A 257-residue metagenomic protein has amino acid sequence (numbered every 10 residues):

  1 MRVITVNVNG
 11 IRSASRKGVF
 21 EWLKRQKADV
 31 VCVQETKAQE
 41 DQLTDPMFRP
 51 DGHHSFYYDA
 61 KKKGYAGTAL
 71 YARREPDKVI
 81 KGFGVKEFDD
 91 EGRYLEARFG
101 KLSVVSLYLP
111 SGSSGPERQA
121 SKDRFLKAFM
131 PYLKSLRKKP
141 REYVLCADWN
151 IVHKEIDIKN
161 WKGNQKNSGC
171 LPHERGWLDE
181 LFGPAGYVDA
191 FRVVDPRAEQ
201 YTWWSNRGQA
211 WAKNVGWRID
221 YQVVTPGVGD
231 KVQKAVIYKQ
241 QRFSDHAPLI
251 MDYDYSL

Functional and structural regions predicted by a protein language model:
M1-N9, K101-S113, C146: Active-site-proximal beta-strand elements of phosphoester/diester hydrolases
M1-P50, H54, A60-T68, L257: N-terminal, active-site-proximal structural segment of metallo-dependent hydrolase catalytic domains
V6-N7, L23-D41, V104, L133-E155 (+4 more regions): Active-site beta-strand/loop signature of hydrolases that rely on acidic residues for catalysis
V30, D51-H54, K127-V215, I219: Metal-dependent phosphoesterases centered on the DNase I-like endonuclease/exonuclease/phosphatase
T36-Q39, T44-G112: Structured beta-strand-rich core segments of catalytic domains in phosphoester-bond hydrolases
K63-K78, A198, G208-D230: Conserved beta strand-loop-helix elements of the APE1-like EEP
R73, A97-G100, T225-P226, M251-S256: Active-site beta-strand termini and strand-to-loop segments that position acidic
G84-V85, L109-L126, K162-N167: Surface-exposed cleft-lining segments at the edges of enzyme active sites
